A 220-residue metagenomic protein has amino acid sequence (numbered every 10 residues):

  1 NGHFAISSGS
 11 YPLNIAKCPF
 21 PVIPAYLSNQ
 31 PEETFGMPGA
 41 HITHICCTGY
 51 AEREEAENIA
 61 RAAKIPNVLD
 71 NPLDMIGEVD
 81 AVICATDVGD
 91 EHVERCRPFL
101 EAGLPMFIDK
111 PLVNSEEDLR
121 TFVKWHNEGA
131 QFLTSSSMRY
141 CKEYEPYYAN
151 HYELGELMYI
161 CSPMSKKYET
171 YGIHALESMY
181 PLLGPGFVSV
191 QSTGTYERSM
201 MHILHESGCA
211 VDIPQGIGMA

Functional and structural regions predicted by a protein language model:
N1, E52-R53, Y140, Y144 (+1 more regions): A structural signal for well-ordered alpha-helical scaffolds and beta->alpha junctions
N1-A102, N127, G184-G186, G194-S199 (+2 more regions): N-terminal glycine-/serine-/threonine-rich beta1-alpha1-beta2 phosphate-ribose binding loop of Rossmann-like
A51, D90-E91, N114, K142 (+1 more regions): Short alpha-helical
E57, R120, E177-Y180: Active-site phosphate/pyrophosphate- and oxyanion-stabilizing loops and adjacent acidic/basic residues in soluble
L69-D70, I108, T134-S136, Q191-G194: Short loop/edge segments at beta-strand edges and connector loops that shape dinucleotide/nucleotide cofactor-binding
F107, L112-Y171: A contiguous active-site-proximal alpha/beta segment in oxidoreductase catalytic domains
L157-M219: Rossmann-like dinucleotide-binding domain that binds NAD(P)(H)
